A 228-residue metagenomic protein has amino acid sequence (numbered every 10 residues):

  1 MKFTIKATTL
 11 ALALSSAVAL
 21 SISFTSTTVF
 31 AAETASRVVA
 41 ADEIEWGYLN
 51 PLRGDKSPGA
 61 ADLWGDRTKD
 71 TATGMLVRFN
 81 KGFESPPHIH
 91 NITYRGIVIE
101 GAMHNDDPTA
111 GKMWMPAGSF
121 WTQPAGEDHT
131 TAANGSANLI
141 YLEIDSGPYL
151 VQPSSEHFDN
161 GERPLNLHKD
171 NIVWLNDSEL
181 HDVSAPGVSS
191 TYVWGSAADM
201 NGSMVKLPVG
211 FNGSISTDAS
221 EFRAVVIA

Functional and structural regions predicted by a protein language model:
M1-T28: Gram-negative bacterial Sec-dependent N-terminal signal peptides
F30-T71, L150-N201: A short, N-terminal "cap"/entry segment at the start of jelly-roll beta-barrel domains of the cupin/DSBH fold
T68-D70, F83-E84, M103-N105, E127-T130 (+3 more regions): Solvent-exposed loop/turn segments at secondary-structure junctions within structured extracellular/periplasmic domains
T73, V77-F79, S190, V205-L207: Fold-core signature of tandem repeat domains
N80-F83, H90-P108, P208-A228: Glycine- and acidic-residue-biased ligand/ion/polar-headgroup-sensing regions
D107-E127: Short acidic-glycine-tyrosine-enriched beta hairpin
A125-P148, A219-E221: Ligand-binding loop in jelly-roll beta-barrel domains
